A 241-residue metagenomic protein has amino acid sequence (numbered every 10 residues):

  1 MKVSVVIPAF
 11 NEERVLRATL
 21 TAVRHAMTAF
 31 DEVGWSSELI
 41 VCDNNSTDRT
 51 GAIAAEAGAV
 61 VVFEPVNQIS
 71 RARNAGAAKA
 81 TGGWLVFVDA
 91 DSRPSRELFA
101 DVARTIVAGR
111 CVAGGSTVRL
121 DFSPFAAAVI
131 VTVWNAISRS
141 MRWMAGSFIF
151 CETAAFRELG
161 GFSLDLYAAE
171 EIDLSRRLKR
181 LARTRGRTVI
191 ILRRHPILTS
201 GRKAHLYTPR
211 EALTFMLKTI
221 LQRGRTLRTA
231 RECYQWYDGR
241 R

Functional and structural regions predicted by a protein language model:
K2-S4, E38, D173: Cell-envelope/extracellular polymer assembly enzymes that use nucleotide-activated donors
E12-D31: Short, well-formed alpha-helical segments that are part of the catalytic scaffolds of diverse glycosyltransferases
D31-N45, V62: Short beta-strand/loop segment that forms part of the nucleotide-sugar
I40-G51, S92: A conserved acidic beta->alpha catalytic loop
E64-A80: Glycine-rich, basic loop-to-helix element that forms the pyrophosphate-binding segment of sugar-nucleotide handling
L85: Short aromatic/hydrophobic "clamp" motif used to bind/position activated sugar donors
R96-A126: Conserved donor NDP-sugar-binding/catalytic core segment of glycosyltransferases
A155-G160, D165-G186: A short, conserved alpha-helix in the catalytic core of glycosyltransferases
